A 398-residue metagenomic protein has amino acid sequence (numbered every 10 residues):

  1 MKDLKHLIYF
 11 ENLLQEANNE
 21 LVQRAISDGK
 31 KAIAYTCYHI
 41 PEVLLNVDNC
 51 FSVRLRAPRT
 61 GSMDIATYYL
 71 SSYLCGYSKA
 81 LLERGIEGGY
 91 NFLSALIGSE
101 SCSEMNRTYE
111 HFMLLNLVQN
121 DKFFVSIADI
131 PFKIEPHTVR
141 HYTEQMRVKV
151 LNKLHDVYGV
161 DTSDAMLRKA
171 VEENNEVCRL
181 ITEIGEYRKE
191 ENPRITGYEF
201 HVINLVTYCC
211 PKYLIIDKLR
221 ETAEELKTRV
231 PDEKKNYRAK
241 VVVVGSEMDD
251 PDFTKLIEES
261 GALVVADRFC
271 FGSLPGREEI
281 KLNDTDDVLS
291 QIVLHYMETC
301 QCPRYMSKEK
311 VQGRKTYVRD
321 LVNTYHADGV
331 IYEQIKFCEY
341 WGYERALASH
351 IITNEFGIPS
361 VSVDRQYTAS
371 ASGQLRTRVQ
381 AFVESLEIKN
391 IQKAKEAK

Functional and structural regions predicted by a protein language model:
M1-K31, T143, V148, N152-E279 (+2 more regions): A charged, amphipathic alpha-helical module
K2, A346-K398: Peripheral docking tails and interdomain loops at the edges of cofactor- or intermediate-handling domains
S27, Y38-H39, V43-R56, G245-K310 (+1 more regions): Redox- and metal-dependent alpha/beta enzyme cores, enriched for Fe-S-associated oxidoreductases and cofactor-handling
A34-G89, L93-A95, E100-C102, T108-Y109: An N-terminal, globular interaction/scaffold subdomain
A80-K153: Acidic/His-rich segments in extracytoplasmic proteins that coordinate ligands and/or metal ions
G85, E309-H326, E344-L347: A short, acidic, amphipathic alpha-helical segment used as a generic capping/interface helix at domain edges
L93-S94, V322, H326-I331: Proline-aspartate-enriched helix->loop->beta-strand connector
E104-T108, C338-E344: Glycine/threonine-rich flexible loop motifs
